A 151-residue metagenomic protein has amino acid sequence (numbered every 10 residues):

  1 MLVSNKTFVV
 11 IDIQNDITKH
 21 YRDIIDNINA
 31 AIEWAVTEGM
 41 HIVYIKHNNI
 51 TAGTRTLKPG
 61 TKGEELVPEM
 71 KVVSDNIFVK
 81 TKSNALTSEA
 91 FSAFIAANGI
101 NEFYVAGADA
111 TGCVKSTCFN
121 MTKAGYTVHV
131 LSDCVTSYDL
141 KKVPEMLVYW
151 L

Functional and structural regions predicted by a protein language model:
M1-T7, A30-E38, R55-L151: Active-site-adjacent betaalpha module
Q14-H20: Short acidic, Gly/Ser-rich segments with clustered Asp/Glu that frequently serve as metal-coordination loops in enzyme
I17, T51, S137: Flexible, glycine-rich phosphate/dinucleotide-binding loops and adjacent beta-alpha linkers at cofactor/substrate
Y21-A35, G39-H47: A short alpha/beta connector and helix-capping loop motif
R22-I25, G53-P59: Short glycine-enriched, charge-decorated loop/helix-capping segments at active-site entrances that position
H47-N49, D133: Active-site loop/turn elements of alpha/beta-hydrolase fold enzymes, especially the short glycine-/histidine-rich
